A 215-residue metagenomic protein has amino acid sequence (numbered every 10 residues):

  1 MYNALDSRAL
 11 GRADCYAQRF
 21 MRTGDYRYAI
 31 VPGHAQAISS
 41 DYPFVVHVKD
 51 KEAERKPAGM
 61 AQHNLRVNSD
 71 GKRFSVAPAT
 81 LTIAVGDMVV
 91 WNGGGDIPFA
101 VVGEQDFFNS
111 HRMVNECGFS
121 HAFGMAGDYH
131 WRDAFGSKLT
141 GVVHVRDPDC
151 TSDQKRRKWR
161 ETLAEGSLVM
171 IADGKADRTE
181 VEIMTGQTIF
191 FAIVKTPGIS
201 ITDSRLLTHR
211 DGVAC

Functional and structural regions predicted by a protein language model:
M1-C215: Extracytoplasmic copper-binding redox domains, predominantly the cupredoxin/blue-copper superfamily
